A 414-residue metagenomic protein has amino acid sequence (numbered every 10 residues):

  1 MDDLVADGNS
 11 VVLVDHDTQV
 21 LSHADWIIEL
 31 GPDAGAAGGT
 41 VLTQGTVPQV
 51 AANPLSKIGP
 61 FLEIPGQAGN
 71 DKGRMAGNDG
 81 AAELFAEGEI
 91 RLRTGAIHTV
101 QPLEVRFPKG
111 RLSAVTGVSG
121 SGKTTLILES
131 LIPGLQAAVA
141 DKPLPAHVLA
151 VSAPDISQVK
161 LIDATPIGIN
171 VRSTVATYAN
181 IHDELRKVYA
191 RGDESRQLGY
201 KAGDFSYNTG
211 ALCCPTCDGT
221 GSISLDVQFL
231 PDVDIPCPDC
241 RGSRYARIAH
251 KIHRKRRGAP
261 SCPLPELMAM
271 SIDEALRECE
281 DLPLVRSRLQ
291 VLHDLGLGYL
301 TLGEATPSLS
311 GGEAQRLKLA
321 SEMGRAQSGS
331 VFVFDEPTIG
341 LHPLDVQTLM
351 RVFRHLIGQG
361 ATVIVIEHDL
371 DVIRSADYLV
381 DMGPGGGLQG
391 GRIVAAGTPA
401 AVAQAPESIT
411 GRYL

Functional and structural regions predicted by a protein language model:
M1-L414: Conserved phosphate-binding elements of NTP-dependent enzyme cores
